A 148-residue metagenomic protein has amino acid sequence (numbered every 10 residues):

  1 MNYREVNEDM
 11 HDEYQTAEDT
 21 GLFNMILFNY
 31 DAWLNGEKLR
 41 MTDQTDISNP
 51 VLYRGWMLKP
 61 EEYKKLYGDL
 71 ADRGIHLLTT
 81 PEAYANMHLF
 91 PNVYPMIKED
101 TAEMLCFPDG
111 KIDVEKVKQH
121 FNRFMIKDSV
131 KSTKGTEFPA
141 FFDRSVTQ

Functional and structural regions predicted by a protein language model:
M1, G68-G74, L78-Q148: Active-site nucleotide/adenylate-binding loops and adjacent lid/helix of ATP-dependent enzymes
M1-H76: ATP-binding N-terminal substructure of ATP-dependent carboxylate-amine bond-forming enzymes
